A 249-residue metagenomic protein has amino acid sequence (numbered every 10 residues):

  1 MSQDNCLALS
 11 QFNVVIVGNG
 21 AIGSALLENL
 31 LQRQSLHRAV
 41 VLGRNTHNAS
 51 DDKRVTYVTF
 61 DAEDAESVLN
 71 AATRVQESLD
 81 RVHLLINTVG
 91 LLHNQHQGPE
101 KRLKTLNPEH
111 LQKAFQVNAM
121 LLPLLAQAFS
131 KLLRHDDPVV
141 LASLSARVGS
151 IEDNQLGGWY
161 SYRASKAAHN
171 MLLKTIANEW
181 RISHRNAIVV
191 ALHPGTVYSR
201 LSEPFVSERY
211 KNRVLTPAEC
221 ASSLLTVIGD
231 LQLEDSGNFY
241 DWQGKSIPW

Functional and structural regions predicted by a protein language model:
S2-R38: Canonical Rossmann dinucleotide-binding motif of NAD(H)/NADP(H)-dependent dehydrogenases/reductases, specifically
I16-V17, D80-Q97, N118, S143 (+1 more regions): Rossmann-fold scaffold of SDR-type NAD(P)-dependent oxidoreductases
R33, L79, A128-D137: A short helix-coil junction within the Rossmann-fold of NAD(P)-dependent oxidoreductases
D52-V68: Rossmann-fold cofactor-recognition segment
L91-Q95, P99-F115, M120, R134-S183: Catalytic loop of short-chain dehydrogenase/reductase
L121-A126: Conserved internal alpha-helix within the Rossmann fold of NAD(P)-dependent oxidoreductases
A191, S207-W249: C-terminal helical subdomain
P194-E203: Short, flexible catalytic-loop segment of classical short-chain dehydrogenase/reductase
